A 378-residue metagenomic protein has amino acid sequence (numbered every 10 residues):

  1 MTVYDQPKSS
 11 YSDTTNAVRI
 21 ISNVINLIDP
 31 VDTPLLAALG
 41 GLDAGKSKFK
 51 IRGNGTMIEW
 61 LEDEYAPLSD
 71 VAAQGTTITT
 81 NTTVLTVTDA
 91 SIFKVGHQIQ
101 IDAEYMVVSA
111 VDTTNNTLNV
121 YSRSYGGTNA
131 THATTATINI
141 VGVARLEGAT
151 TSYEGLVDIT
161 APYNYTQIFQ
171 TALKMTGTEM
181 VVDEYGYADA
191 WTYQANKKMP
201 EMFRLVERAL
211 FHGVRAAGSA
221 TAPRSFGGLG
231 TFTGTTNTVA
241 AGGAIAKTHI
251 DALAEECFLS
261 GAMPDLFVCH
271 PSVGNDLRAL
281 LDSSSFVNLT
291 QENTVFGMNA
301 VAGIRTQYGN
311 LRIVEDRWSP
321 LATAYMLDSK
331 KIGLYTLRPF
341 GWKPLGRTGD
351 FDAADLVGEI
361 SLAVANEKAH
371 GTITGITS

Functional and structural regions predicted by a protein language model:
M1-R52, M57-D63, T160, E184-A188 (+3 more regions): Sequence/fold signature of self-assembling virion shell proteins
Y4-T134: Autoprocessing Asn-cyclization modules and mimics
T14, I20, A103-Y105, N116-G177: Cys-His-centered catalytic/binding microenvironment captured across papain-like cysteine peptidases and homologous
Q98-I101, N139, D355: Hydrophobic beta-strand signal
T151-A252: Alpha-helical scaffold segments that mediate packing/assembly in large oligomeric complexes
E201, L205, L253-E256, S260 (+1 more regions): Generic, well-ordered alpha-helical scaffold segments in large soluble proteins
P264-L266: Beta-sheet entry/capping signal
H270: Catalytic cores of extracellular degradative/oxidative enzymes
